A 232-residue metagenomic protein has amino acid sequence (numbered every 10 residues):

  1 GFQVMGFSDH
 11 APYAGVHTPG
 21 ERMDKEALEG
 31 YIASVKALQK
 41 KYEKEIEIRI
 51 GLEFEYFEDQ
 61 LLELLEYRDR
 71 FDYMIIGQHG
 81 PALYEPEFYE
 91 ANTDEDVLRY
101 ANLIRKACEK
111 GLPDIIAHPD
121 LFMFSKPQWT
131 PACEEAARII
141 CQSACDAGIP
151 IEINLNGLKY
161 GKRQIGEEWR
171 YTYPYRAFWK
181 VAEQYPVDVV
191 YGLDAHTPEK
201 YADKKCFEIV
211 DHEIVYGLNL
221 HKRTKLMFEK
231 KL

Functional and structural regions predicted by a protein language model:
F2-V4: Active-site metal-binding motif and surrounding structural segment of the metallo-beta-lactamase
G6, I50, I115, V189-Y191: Residue-level marker for buried hydrophobic side chains located in beta-strands that build the well-ordered beta-sheet
G6-T18: Short, conserved active-site loops that position catalytic residues or coordinate cofactors/metal ions across diverse
D9, M74, H118, I151 (+1 more regions): Divalent metal-coordination and catalytic microenvironments
P12-A14, G80-E85, L158-Y160, T197: Conserved radical SAM core fold
T18-A147: Extended substrate/RNA-proximal surfaces in nucleic-acid metabolism proteins
M123-F124, Q128-L232: Charged catalytic cores and adjacent phosphate/nucleic-acid-binding surfaces used for phosphate/nucleic-acid chemistry
